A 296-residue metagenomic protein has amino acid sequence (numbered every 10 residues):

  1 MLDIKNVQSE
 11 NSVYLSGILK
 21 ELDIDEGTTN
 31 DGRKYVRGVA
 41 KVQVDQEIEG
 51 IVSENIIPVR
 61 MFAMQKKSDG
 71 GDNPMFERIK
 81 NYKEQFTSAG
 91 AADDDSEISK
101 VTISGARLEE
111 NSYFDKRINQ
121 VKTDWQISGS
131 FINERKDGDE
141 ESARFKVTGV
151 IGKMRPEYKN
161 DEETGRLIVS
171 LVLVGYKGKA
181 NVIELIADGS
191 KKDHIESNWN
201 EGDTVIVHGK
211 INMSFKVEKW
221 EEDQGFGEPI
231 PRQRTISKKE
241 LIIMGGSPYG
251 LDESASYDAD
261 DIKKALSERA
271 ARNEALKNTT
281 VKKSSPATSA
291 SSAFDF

Functional and structural regions predicted by a protein language model:
M1-F296: OB-fold and OB-like single-stranded nucleic-acid-recognition modules and their adjacent interaction interfaces
